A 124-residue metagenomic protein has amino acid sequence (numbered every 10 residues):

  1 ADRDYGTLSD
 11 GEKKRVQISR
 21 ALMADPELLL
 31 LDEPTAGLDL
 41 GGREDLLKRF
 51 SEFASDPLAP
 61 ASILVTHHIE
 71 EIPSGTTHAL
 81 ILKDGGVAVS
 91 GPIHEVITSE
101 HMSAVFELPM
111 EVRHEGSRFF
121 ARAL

Functional and structural regions predicted by a protein language model:
D4-L8: Conserved ABC ATPase signature
D25: Conserved catalytic motifs of ABC-family nucleotide-binding domains
L29-D32: Catalytic Walker B motif of ABC-type/P-loop ATPase nucleotide-binding domains
T66-H67: H-loop/switch region of ABC-family ATPase nucleotide-binding domains
I72-S74: A short, surface-exposed alpha-helical micro-motif characterized by mixed small hydrophobic and charged/polar residues
T77-P92: H-loop (His-switch) and adjacent beta-strand-loop-beta switch element of ABC-type ATPase nucleotide-binding domains
V105-L124: ABC ATPase nucleotide-binding domains
